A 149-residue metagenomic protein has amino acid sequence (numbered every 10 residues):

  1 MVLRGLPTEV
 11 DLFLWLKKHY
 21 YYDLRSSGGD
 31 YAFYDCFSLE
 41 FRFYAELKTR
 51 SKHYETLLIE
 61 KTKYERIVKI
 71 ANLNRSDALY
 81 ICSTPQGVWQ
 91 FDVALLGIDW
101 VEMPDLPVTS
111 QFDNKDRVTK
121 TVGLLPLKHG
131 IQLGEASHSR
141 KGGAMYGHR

Functional and structural regions predicted by a protein language model:
M1-G28, V88: Acidic-basic catalytic patches of nuclease active cores, encompassing PD-(D/E)XK and other metal-cofactor nuclease
F13, Y64-A71: Short amphipathic alpha-helical segments and helix-helix/interface helices
S26, Y44-E46, L79-C82: A structural signal for short, well-ordered beta-strand segments and their strand-loop junctions that often border
A32: Beta-rich catalytic cores
C36-H53: Conserved catalytic cores of phosphodiester-cleaving nucleases, focusing on short active-site segments
S51-Y64: Active-site-adjacent loop/helix micro-motif of nuclease/hydrolase catalytic cores
A71-G97: Nucleic-acid nuclease catalytic cores
W89-R149: Intrinsically disordered, low-complexity terminal regions enriched in charged/polar residues
